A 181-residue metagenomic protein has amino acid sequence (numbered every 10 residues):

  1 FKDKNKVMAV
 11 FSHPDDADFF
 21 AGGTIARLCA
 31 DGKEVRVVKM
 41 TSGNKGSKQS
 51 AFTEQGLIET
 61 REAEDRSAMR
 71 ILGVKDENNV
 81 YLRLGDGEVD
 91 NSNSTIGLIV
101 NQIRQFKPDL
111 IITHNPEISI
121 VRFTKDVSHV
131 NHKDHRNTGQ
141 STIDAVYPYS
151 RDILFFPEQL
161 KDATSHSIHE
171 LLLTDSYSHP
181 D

Functional and structural regions predicted by a protein language model:
F1-K107: Active-site rim/loop-helix segments in enzyme catalytic domains that contact anionic ligands
F1-V10, S92-D181: Metal-dependent de-N-acetylase/amidase catalytic core
